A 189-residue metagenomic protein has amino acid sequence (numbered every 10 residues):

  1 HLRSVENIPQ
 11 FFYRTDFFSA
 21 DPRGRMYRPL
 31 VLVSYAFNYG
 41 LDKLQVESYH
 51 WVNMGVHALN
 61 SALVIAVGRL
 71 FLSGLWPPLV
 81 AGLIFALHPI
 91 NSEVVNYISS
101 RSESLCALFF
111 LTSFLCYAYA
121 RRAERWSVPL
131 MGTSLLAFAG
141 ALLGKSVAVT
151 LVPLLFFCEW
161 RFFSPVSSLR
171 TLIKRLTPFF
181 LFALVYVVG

Functional and structural regions predicted by a protein language model:
H1-G189: Polytopic membrane enzymes that build or remodel cell-surface glycoconjugates and lipids
